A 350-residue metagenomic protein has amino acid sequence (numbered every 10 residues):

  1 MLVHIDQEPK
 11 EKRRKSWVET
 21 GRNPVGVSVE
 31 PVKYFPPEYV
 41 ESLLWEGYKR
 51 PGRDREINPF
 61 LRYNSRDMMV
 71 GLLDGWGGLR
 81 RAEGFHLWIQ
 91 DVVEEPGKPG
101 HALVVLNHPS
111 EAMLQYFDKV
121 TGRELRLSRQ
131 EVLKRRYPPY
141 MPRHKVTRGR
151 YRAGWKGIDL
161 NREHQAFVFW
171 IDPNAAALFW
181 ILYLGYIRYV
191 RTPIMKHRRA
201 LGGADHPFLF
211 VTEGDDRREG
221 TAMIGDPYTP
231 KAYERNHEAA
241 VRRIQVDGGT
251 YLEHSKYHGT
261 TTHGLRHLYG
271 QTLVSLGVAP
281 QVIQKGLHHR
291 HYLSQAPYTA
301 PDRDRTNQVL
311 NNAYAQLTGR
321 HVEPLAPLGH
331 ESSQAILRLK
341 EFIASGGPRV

Functional and structural regions predicted by a protein language model:
M1, Y63, D67, H237: Non-catalytic DNA-binding core/recognition domains of DNA-processing enzymes
M1-R50: Flexible interdomain linker/hinge and immediately adjacent N-terminus of the catalytic tyrosine-recombinase domain
E46-W76, R266: Basic, Lys/Arg- and aromatic-enriched nucleic-acid-binding interface segment
E56-I57, D216-I224, P230-K285, V350: Short, basic (Lys/Arg/His-rich) helix/loop patches that form interaction surfaces in the mid-to-C-terminal regions
V70, G78, A82-L87, I283: Alpha-helix N-cap/helix-start motif at helix boundaries, enriched for small hydrophobics
L87-D205: Conserved tyrosine-mediated DNA breakage-rejoining catalytic core shared by Y-recombinases
L287-A315: Catalytic-site neighborhood detector that most strongly recognizes the C-terminal catalytic loop/helix of tyrosine
Y314-V350: C-terminal secondary-structure termini that scaffold catalytic or DNA-interacting sites
